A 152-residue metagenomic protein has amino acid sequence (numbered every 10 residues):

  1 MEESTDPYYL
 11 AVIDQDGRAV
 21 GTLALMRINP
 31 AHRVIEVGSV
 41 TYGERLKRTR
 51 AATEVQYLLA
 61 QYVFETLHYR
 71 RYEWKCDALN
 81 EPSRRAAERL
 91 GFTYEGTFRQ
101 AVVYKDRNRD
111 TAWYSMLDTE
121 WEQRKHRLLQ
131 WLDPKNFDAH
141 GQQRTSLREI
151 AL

Functional and structural regions predicted by a protein language model:
M1-T49, Y62, T66, R107-E122 (+1 more regions): GNAT-family acyltransferases
A52: Glycine-rich acyl-CoA binding loop
L59: Flexible ATP-lid and adjacent glycine-rich G1/G2 motifs of the Bergerat
E65-K75: Conserved GNAT acetyl-CoA-binding A-motif
W74-R84: Conserved beta-strand-loop-alpha-helix junction that forms the acyl-donor binding cleft
A86-A87, Y114: Conserved active-site tyrosine of GNAT-family acetyltransferases
T93-R107: Conserved catalytic-core motifs of GNAT/GCN5-like acyltransferases
